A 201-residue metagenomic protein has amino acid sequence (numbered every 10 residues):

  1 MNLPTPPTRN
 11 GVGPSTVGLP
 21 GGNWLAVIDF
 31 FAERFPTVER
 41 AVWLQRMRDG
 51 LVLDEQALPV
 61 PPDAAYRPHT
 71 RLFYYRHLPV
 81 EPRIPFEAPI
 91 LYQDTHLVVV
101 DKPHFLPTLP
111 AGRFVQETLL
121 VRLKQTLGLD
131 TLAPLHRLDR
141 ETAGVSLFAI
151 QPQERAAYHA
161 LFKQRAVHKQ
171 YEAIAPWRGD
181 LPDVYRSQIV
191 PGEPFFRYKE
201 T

Functional and structural regions predicted by a protein language model:
M1-T201: RNA pseudouridine synthases
